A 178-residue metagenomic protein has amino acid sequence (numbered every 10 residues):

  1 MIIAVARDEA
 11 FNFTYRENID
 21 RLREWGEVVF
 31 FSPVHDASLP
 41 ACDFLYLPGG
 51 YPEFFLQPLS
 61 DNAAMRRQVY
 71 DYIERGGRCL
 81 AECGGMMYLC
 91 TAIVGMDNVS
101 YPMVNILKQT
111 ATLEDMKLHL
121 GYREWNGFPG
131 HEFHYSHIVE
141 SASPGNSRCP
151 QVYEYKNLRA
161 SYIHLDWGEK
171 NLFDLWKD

Functional and structural regions predicted by a protein language model:
M1-D61, R67, D71-Y72, A111-H119 (+1 more regions): N-terminal beta1-alpha1 cap of cysteine-dependent amidohydrolase-like domains
R7, S32-H35, P48-G50, C83-M86 (+4 more regions): Active-site proximal loops enriched in glycine and acidic residues that flank catalytic Cys/His/Asp and coordinate
T14-E17, I93, P144: A short secondary-structure junction signal
V28-V29, C79, L158: Hydrophobic anchor at the start of a short beta-strand that flanks the dinucleotide cofactor-binding loop
P52-E124: Cysteine-nucleophile active-site neighborhood
T112-D178: Amide-donor transfer/coupling interface in amidating biosynthetic enzymes
